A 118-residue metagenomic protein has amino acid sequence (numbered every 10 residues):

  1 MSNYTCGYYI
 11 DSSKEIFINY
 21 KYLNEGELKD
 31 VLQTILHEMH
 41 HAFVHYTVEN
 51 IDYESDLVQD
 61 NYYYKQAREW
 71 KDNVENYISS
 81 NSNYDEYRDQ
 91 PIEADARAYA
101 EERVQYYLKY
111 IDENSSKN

Functional and structural regions predicted by a protein language model:
M1-S12, N24: Auxiliary, metal-adjacent structural segments of Zn-dependent hydrolase domains
S2, N19, L23, S80-N81: Generic preference for well-ordered secondary structure
Y9-D11, N19, N50-D52: Poly-acidic low-complexity segments
I16-I35: Short pre-active-site segment immediately N-terminal to the catalytic Zn-binding motif
E27-V31, Y46, E86, Q90: Short, structured coil/loop segments at alpha-helix boundaries
E38-D56: Catalytic Zn2+-binding segment of zinc metalloproteases
Y53-N118: Metalloprotease/metallohydrolase-associated module, dominated by Zn2+-dependent proteases
